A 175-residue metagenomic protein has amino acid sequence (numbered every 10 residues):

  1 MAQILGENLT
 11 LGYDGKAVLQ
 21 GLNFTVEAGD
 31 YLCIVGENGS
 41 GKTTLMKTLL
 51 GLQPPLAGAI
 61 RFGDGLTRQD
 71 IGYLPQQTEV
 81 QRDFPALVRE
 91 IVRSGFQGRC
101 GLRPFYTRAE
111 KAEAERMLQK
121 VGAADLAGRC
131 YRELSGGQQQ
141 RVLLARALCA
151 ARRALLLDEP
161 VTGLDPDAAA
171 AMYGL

Functional and structural regions predicted by a protein language model:
V35-E37: The feature captures the beta-strand-to-loop junction immediately N-terminal to the Walker
L50: Helix-to-loop junction immediately C-terminal to a conserved catalytic motif
P55-I71: Conserved ABC transporter NBD signature motif
R108-L126: Conserved ABC ATPase "signature" region
C130-L134, Q138: Conserved ABC ATPase signature
L144-A145: Hydrophobic anchor residue at the start of the ABC signature
L155-E159, L164: Catalytic Walker B motif of ABC-type/P-loop ATPase nucleotide-binding domains
